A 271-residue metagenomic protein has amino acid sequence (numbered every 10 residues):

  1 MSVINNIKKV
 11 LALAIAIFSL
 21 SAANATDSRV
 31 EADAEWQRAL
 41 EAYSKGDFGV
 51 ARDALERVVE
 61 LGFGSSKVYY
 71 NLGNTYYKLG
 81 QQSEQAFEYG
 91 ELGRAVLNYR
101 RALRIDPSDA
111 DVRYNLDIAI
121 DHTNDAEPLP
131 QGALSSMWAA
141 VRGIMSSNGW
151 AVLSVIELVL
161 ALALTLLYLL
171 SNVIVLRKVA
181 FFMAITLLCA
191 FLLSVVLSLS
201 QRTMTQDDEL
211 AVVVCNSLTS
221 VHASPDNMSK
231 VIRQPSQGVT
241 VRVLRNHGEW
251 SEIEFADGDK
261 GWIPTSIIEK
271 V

Functional and structural regions predicted by a protein language model:
D125, Q131-L170: Membrane-embedded alpha-helical segments of integral membrane proteins
F181-N216, S224-D226, R242, E254-V271: Boundary regions of SH3-family modules and the immediately adjacent low-complexity/disordered segments in eukaryotic
A223-Q237: SH3/SH3-like (including bacterial SH3b) beta-barrel domains that bind proline-rich motifs or cell-wall ligands
